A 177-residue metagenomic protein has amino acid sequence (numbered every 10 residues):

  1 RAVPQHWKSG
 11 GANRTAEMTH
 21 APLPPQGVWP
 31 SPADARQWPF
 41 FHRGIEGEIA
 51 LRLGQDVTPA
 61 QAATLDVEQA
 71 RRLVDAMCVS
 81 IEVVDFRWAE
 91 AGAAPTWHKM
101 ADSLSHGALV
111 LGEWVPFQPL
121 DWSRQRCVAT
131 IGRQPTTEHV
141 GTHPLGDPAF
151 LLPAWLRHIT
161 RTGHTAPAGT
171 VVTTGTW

Functional and structural regions predicted by a protein language model:
R1-D147, R161: Catalytic-core "active-site belt" of small-molecule-metabolizing enzymes, emphasizing His/Asp/Glu-rich regions
F150: Glycine-rich, small/acidic residue-mixed loop/short-helix segments
R157-I159, T176-W177: Short alpha-helix capping/helix-loop boundary micro-motifs
I159-G163, P167: Extended mid-to-C-terminal alpha-helical interaction segments
A166-W177: Conserved metal-binding segment of the jelly-roll/cupin
